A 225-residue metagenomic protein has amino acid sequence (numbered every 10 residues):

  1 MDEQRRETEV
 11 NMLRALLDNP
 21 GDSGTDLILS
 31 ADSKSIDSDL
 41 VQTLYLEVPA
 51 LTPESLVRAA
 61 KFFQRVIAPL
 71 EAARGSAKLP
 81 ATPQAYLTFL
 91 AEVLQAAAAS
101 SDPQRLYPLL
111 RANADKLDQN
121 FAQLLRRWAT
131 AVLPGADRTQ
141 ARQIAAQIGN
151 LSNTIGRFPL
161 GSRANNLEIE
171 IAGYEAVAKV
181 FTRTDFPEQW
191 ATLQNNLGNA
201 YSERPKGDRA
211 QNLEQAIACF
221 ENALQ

Functional and structural regions predicted by a protein language model:
G21-I28, T52-A60: Charged, low-complexity interaction regions
V41, R138, R142-G149, L167 (+4 more regions): Start-of-helix signal in alpha-solenoid helical-repeat scaffolds, especially tetratricopeptide repeats
K61-F62, N165, A172, Q211-E214 (+2 more regions): Primarily a tetratricopeptide repeat
R111-F121, Q140, I155-E168, S202-Q215: Short coil/turn connectors between adjacent alpha-helices in alpha-solenoid helical repeat scaffolds
A131-R142, A178-W190, Q225: Flexible helix-coil transition and linker loops at the boundaries of alpha-helical arrays
A146-P159, E188-E203: Conserved alpha-helical positions within TPR/SEL1-like repeat arrays
E170-V177, L197-A200, A216-A223: Tetratricopeptide repeat
